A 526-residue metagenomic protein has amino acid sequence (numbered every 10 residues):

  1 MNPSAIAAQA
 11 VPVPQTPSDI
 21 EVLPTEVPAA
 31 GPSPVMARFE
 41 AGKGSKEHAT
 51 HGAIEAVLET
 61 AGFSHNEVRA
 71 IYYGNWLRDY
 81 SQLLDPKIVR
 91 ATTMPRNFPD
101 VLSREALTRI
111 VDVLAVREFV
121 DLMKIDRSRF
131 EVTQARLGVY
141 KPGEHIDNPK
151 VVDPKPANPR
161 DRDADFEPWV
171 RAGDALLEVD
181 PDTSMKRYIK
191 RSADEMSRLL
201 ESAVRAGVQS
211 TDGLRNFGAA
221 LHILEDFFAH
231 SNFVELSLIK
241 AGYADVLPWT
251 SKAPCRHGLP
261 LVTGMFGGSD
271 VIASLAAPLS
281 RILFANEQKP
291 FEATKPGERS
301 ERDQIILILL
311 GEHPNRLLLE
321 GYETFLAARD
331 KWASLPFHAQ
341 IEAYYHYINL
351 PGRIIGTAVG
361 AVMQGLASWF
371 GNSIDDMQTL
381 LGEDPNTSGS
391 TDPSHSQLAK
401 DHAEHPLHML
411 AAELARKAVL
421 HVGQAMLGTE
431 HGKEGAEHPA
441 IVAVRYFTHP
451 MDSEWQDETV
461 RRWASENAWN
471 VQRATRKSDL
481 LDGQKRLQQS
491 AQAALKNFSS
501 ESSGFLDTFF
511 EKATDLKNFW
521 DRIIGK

Functional and structural regions predicted by a protein language model:
N2-K526: N-terminal leader/auxiliary helical segments
